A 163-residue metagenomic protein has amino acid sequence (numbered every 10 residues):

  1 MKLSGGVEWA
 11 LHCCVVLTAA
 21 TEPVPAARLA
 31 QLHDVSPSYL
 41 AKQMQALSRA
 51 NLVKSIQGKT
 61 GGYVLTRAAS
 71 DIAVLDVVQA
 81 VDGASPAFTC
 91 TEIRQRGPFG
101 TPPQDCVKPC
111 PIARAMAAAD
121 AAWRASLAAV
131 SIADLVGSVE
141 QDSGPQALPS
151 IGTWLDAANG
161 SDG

Functional and structural regions predicted by a protein language model:
L3-V7, L11-V35, K54: N-terminal helix-turn-helix DNA-binding core of bacterial DNA-binding proteins
C14, M44-Q45: Short, hydrophobic-biased segments on the C-terminal half of alpha helices that form "recognition helices"
Q31, S48-R49: Alpha-helical residues within the helix-turn-helix
S38: Key DNA-contact positions within bacterial/archaeal DNA-binding proteins
N51-T60, V64-T66: Beta-hairpin "wing" of winged helix-turn-helix
C90-G163: C-terminal regulatory/oligomerization modules of transcriptional regulators
